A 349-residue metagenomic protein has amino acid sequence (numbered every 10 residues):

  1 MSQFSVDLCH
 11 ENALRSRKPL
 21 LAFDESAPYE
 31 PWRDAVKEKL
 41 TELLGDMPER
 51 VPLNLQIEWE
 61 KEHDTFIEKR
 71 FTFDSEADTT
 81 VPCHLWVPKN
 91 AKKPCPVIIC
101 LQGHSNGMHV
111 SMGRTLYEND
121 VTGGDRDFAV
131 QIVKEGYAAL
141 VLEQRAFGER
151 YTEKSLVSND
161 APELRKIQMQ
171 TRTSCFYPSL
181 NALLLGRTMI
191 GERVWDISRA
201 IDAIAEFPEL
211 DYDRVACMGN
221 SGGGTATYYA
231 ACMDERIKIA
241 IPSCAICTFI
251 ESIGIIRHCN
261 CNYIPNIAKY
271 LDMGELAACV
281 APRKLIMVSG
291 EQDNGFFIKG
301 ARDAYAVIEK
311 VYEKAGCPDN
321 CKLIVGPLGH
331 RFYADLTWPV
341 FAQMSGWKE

Functional and structural regions predicted by a protein language model:
M1-I67, S75, E135, E349: N-terminal targeting or regulatory segments adjacent to alpha/beta-hydrolase or S9 domains
E60-N119: Glycine-rich active-site/cofactor-binding loop and its immediate structural neighborhood
K93, C100-S198, A205-E206, E251-G254: Cap/lid segment of the alpha/beta-hydrolase catalytic domain
F176-R187, G191-W195, R199-A200, R214 (+4 more regions): Mobile cap/lid helix-loop segments that gate and shape the active-site cleft of serine hydrolases
I197, G224-E235: Short glycine-enriched nucleophile-adjacent loop and the immediately C-terminal alpha-helix near the catalytic center
E209-S221: Alpha/beta-hydrolase fold nucleophile elbow
V280, M287-S289: Short beta-strand/loop motif that positions the catalytic acidic residue of the alpha/beta-hydrolase fold
A306-E349: C-terminal catalytic histidine-bearing segment of alpha/beta-hydrolase fold enzymes
